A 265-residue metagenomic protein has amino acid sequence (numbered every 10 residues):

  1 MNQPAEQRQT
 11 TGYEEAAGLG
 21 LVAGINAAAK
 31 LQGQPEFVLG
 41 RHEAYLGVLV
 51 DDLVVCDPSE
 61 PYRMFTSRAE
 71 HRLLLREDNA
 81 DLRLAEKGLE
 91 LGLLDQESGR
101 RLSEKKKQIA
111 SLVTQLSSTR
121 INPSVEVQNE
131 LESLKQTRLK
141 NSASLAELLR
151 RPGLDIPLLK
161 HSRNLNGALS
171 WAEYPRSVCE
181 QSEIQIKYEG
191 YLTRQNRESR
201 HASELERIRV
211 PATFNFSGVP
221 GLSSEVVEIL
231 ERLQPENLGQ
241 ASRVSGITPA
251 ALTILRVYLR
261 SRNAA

Functional and structural regions predicted by a protein language model:
M1-E86, E90, L94-D95, G99-R100 (+2 more regions): Residues forming the flavin
A29-P35, A250-V257: Short arginine-rich
R68, L74-R76, A80, L84-R243 (+3 more regions): Extended, charge-enriched "interface" segments that sit outside catalytic cores
